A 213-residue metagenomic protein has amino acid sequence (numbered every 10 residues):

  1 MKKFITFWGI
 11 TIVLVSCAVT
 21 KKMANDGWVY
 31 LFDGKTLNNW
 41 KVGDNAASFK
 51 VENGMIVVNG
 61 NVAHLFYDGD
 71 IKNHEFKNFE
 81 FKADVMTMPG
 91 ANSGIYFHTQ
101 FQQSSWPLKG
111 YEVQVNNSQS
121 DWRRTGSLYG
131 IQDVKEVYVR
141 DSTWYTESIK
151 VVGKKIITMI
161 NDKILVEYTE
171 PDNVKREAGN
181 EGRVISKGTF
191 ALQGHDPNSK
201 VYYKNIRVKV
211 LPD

Functional and structural regions predicted by a protein language model:
M1-A24: Bacterial Sec-dependent N-terminal signal peptides
C17-D213: Carbohydrate-interacting regions of secretory-pathway proteins
